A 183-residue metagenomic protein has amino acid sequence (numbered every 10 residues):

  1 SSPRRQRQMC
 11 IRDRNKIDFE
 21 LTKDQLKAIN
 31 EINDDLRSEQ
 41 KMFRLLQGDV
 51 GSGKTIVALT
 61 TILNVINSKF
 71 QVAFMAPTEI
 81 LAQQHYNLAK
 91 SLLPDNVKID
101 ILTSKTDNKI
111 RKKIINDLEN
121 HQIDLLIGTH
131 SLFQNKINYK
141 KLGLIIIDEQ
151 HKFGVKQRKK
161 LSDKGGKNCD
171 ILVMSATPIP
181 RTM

Functional and structural regions predicted by a protein language model:
S1-I11: Single conserved hydrophobic/aromatic residue that forms the stacking wall/gate of nucleotide- or nucleobase-binding
R12-L45: Conserved pre-motif I regulatory segment
K54-T55: Conserved lysine of the Walker
T61-Y86, D95-V97: Conserved SF1/SF2 helicase motif Ia
L81-K113, D117: Conserved helix-turn-beta segment of the N-terminal RecA-like "Helicase ATP-binding" lobe in SF1/SF2 helicases
K105-L126, K136-K141: Conserved motor-coupling elements within RecA-like helicase/translocase cores
T129-H130, D148-E149: Walker B catalytic acidic pair
Y139, L144, Q150-T182: Post-DEXD/H (motif II) to motif III coupling segment of the RecA-like Helicase ATP-binding lobe
